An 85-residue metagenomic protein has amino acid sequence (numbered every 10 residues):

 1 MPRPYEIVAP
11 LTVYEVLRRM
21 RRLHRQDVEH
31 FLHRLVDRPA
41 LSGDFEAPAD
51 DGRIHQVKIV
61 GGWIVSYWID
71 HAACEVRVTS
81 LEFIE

Functional and structural regions predicted by a protein language model:
M1-H33: Arg/Lys-rich, positively charged N-terminal/basic patches that mediate binding to nucleic acids
H33-L35, F83-I84: Short, charged/polar low-complexity linear motifs in solvent-exposed/disordered segments
V36-L41: Short proline/glycine- and basic residue-enriched helix-capping loop/turn segments at helix->loop/beta transitions
D44-E85: Basic/aromatic recognition patch in beta-strand/loop cores that engages polyanionic ligands
